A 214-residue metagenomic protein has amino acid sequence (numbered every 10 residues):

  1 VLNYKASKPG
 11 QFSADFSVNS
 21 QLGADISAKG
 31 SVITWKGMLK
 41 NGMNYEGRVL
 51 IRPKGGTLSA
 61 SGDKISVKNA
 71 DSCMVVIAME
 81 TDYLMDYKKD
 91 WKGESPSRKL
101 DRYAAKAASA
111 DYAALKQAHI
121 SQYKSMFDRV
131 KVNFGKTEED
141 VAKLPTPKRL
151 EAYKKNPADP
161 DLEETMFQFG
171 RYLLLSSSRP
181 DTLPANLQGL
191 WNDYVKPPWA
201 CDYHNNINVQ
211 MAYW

Functional and structural regions predicted by a protein language model:
V1-W214: Aromatic-residue-lined binding/catalytic grooves and analogous aromatic/hydrophobic interfacial grooves in multimeric
